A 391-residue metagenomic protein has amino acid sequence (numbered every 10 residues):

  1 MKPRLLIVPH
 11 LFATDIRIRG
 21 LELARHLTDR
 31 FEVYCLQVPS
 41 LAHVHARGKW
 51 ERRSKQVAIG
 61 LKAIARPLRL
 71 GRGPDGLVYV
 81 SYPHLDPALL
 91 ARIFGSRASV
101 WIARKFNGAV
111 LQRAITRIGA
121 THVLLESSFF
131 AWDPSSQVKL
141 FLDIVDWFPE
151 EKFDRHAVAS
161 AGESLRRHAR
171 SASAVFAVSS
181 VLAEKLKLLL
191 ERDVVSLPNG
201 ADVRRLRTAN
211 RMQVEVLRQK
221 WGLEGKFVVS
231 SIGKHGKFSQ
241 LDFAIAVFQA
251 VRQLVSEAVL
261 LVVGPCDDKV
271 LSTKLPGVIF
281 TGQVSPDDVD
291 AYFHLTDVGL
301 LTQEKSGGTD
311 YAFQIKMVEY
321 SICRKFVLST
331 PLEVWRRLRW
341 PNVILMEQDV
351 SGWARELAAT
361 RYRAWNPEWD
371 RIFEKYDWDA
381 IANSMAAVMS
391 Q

Functional and structural regions predicted by a protein language model:
T14, G236-S239, S285-Y292, G299-I322 (+1 more regions): Nucleotide-sugar-dependent
L23, K105-R117, A131-W132, R155-V178: Membrane-proximal helix-turn-helix segments that form the acceptor-binding/catalytic region of lipid-linked
F176, L223-S239, I245-F248: Conserved donor-binding/catalytic core segment of Leloir-type glycosyltransferases
V181, G200: Carbohydrate-associated surface elements
R207-G222, P367: A short helix/loop element that forms part of the nucleotide-sugar donor recognition site in Leloir-type
G264-F293: Nucleotide-activated donor-binding/catalytic signature segment of Leloir-type glycosyltransferases, i.e., the conserved
P341-S351, L357-Y362: Conserved acidic donor-binding segment of nucleotide-sugar-dependent glycosyltransferases
Q348, R361-Q391: A charged, aromatic-enriched C-terminal amphipathic alpha-helix characteristic of glycosyltransferases across folds
